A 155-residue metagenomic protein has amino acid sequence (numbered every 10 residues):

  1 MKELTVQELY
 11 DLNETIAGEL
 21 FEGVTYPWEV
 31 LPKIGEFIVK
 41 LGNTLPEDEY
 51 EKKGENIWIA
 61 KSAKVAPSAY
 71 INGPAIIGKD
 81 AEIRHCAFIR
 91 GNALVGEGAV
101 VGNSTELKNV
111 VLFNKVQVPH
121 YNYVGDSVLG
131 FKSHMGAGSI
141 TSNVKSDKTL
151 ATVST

Functional and structural regions predicted by a protein language model:
M1-N56, K61: Terminal amphipathic alpha-helical/low-complexity segments used for targeting or macromolecular assembly
G42, A69-T155: Flexible, glycine/small-residue-enriched loop-and-beta-strand segment within the central core of proteins
A60-A63, G78: Periodic glycine anchor positions in long extracellular repeat architectures
K64-S68: LRR N-terminal entry segment and analogous cap-like coil->beta motifs
